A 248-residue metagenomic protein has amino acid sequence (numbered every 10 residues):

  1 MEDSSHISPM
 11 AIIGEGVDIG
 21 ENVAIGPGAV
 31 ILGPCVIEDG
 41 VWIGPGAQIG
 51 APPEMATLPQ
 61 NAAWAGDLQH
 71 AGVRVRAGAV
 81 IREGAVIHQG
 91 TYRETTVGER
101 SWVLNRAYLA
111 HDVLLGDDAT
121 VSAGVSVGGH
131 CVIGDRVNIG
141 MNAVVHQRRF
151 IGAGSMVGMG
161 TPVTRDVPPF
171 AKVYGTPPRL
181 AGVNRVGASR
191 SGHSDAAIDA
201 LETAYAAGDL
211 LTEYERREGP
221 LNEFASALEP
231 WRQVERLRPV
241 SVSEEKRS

Functional and structural regions predicted by a protein language model:
M1-R179: Structural signal for interior beta-strand "rungs" in well-ordered beta-sheet cores of soluble enzyme domains
G50, V86, H193, A206-L210: Generic secondary-structure signature for well-ordered alpha-helical cores
T161, P177-P178, G208-D209, E229-P230: Glycine-rich beta-alpha junction loops
P168, N184-R185: Short, well-ordered secondary-structure micro-motifs
R179-L180, V186-A207: A hydrophobic, small-residue-rich beta->alpha segment in the mid-to-C-terminal subdomain of diverse proteins
A197-E223: ABC ATPase nucleotide-binding domains
R216-S248: Short, amphipathic C-terminal "tail helix"
